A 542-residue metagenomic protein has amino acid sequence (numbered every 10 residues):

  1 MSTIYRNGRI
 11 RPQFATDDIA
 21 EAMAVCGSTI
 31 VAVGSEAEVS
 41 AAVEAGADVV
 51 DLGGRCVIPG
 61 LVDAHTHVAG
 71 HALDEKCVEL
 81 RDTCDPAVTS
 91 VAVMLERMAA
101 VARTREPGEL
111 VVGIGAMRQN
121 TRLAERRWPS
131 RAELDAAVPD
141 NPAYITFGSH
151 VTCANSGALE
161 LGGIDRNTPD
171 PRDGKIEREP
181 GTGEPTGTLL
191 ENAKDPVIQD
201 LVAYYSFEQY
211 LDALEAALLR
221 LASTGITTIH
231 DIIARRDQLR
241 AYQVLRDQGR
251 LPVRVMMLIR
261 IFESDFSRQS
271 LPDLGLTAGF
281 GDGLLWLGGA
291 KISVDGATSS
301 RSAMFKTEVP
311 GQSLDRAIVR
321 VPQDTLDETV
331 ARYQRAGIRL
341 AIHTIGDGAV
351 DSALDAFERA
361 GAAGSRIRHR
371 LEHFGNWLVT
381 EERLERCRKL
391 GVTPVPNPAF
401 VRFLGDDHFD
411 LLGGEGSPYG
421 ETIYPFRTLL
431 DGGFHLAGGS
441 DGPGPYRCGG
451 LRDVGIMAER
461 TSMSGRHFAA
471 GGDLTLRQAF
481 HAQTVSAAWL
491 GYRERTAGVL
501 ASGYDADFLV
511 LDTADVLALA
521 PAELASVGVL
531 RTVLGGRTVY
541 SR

Functional and structural regions predicted by a protein language model:
S2-N7, R11, A15-P272, G288 (+5 more regions): Divalent metal-binding segments
E133, R240-V244, S352, A356 (+2 more regions): A short acidic, amphipathic alpha-helical/loop segment
V253-K291, R368-R386, L390, D407-L436: Phosphate/diphosphate-binding loops
A331-A341, G348-H369, H373, P396-D515 (+2 more regions): His/Asp/Glu-enriched, well-ordered alpha-helical/loop segment that forms or immediately abuts the divalent-metal
T393: Ligand-binding beta-strand-loop-alpha-helix segment within the catalytic cores of soluble metabolic enzymes
D515-P521: Short, Lys/Arg- and Gly-enriched loop/turn segments at beta-strand edges
